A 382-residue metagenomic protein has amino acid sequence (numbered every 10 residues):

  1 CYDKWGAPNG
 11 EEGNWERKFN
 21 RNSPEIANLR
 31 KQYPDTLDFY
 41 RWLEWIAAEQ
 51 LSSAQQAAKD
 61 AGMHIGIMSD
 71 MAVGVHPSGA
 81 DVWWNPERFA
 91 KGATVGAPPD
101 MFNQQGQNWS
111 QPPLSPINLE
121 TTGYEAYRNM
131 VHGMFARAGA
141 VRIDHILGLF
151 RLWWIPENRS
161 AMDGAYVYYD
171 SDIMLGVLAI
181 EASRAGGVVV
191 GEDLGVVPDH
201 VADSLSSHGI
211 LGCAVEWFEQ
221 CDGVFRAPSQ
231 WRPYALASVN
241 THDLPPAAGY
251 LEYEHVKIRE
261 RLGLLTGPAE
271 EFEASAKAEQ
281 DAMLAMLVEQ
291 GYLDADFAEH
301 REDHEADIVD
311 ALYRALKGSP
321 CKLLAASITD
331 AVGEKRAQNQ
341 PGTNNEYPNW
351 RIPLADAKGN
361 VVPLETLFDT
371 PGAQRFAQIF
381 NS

Functional and structural regions predicted by a protein language model:
C1-S52, G74-L323, T329-D330, K335 (+2 more regions): Alpha-amylase-like alpha-glycosidases and glucanotransferases acting on alpha-linked glucans and related
I46-D60, H64-G66: Active-site pocket-lining segments that scaffold enzyme catalytic pockets across diverse folds
D70: Ligand-binding beta-strand-loop-alpha-helix segment within the catalytic cores of soluble metabolic enzymes
N339-Q340: Glycine/aspartate-rich loop-and-adjacent alpha/beta segment that forms the canonical ThDP
L364-S382: C-terminal accessory segments of extracellular proteins
